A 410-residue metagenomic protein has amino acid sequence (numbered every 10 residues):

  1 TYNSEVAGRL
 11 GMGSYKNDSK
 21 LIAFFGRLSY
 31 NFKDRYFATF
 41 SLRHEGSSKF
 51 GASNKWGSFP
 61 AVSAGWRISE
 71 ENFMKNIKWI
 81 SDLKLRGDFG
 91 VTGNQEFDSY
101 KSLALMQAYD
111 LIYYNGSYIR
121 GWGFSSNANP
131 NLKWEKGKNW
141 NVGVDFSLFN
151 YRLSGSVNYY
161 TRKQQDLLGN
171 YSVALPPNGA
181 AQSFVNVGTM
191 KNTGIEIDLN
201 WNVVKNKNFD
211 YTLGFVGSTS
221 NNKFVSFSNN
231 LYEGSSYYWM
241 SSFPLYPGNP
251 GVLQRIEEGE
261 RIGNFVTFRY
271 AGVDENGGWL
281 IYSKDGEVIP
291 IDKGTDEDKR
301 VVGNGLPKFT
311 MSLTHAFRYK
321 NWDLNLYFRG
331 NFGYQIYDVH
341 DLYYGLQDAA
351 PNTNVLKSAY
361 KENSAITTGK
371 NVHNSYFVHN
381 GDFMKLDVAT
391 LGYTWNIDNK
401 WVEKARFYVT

Functional and structural regions predicted by a protein language model:
T1-G248, V378-T410: Extracellular/periplasmic, surface-exposed regions of secreted and cell-surface proteins
E5-R9, W122-F124, D292-D296, T367-N374: Short glycine/proline-rich turn/loop motifs
G11-M12, N127-N129, D298-R300, D348 (+1 more regions): Short, contiguous strand/loop micro-motifs
S47, E275, N331-T410: Extracytoplasmic gating/loop element in the C-terminal half of outer-membrane beta-barrel translocons and assembly
S47-S48, Q164-Q165, I289-I291, G333-Q335: A short local loop/turn or secondary-structure capping micro-motif enriched for an aromatic residue
V185, N202-G305: Conserved small-residue
N304-Y337: Glycine-rich, aromatic-lined ligand/substrate-binding cores of catalytic and carbohydrate-binding domains
